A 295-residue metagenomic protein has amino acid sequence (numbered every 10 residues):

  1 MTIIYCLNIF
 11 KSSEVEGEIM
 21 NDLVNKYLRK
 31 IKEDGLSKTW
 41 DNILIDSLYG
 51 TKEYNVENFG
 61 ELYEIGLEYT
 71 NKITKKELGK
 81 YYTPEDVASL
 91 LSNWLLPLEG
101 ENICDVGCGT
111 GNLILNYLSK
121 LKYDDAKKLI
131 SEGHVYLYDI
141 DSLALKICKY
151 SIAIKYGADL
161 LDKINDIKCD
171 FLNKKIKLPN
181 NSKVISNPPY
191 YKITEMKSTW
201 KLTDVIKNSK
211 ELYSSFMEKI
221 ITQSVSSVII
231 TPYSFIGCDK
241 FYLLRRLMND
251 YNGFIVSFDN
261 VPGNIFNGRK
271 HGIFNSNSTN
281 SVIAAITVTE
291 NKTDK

Functional and structural regions predicted by a protein language model:
M1-S151, G237, F241-L244: Class I S-adenosyl-L-methionine
E14, Y82-V87, C108-T110, I114-L115 (+2 more regions): Signature of N6-adenine DNA methyltransferases within the class I
K30, Y69, K155, Y191 (+1 more regions): Phosphate/oxyanion-binding loops and surfaces in catalytic or ligand/nucleic-acid-binding neighborhoods
K76, E99, D159-L160, D204-N208: Short, polar/flexible loop-turn hinges at active-site or ligand-entry regions and domain interfaces
I130-S131, L161, N277-S281: Short, solvent-exposed loop/turn segments at the edges of secondary structure
H134, K163-N165, F254: Conserved beta-strand segments of alpha/beta enzyme cores
I147-K175: S-adenosyl-L-methionine
